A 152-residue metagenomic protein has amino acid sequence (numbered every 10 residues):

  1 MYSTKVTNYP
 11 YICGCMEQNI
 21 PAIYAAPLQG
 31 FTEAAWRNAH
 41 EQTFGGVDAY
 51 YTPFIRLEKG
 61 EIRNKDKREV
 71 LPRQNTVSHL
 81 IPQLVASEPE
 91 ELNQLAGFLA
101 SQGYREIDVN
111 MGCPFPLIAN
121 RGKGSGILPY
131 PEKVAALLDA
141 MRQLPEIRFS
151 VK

Functional and structural regions predicted by a protein language model:
N8-P27, P72: N-terminal amphipathic alpha-helix/helix-capping segment at the start of soluble metabolic enzymes
I23-A26, Y50-T52, L80-L84, I107 (+1 more regions): Hydrophobic faces of well-ordered beta-strands that scaffold small-molecule active sites in alpha/beta enzyme cores
G30-Q102: Glycine-rich, positively charged N-terminal anion/phosphate-binding segment
R63, L92-A96, M111, I118-K123: Short, conserved acidic/polar surface loops in the N-terminal third of protein domains
R73-H79, L128-S150: Alpha-helix-loop-beta-strand connector modules within alpha/beta enzyme cores
G103-P114, R148: Short, flexible active-site-proximal loops enriched in glycine and acidic residues
P116-K133: Glycine-rich tight-turn/loop motif centered on a GG-T
